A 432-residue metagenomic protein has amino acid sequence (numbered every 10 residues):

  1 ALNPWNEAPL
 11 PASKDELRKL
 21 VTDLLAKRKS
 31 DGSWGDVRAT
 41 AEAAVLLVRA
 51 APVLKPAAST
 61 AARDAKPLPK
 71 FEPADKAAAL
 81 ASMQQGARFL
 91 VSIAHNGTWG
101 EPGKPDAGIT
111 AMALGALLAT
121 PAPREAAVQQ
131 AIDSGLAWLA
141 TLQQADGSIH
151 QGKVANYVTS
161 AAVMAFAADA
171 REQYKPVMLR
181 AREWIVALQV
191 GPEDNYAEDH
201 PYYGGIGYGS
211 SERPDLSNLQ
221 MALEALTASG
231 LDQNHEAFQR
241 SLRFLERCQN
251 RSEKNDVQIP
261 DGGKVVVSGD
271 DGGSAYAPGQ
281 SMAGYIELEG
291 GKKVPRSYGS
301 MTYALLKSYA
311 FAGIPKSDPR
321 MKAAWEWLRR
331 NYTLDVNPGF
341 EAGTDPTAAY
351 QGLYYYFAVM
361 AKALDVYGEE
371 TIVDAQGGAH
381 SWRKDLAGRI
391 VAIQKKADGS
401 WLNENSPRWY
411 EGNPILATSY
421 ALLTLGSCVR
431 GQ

Functional and structural regions predicted by a protein language model:
A1-Q432: Preference for long, amphipathic alpha-helical scaffolds in soluble/luminal domains and all-alpha bundles
